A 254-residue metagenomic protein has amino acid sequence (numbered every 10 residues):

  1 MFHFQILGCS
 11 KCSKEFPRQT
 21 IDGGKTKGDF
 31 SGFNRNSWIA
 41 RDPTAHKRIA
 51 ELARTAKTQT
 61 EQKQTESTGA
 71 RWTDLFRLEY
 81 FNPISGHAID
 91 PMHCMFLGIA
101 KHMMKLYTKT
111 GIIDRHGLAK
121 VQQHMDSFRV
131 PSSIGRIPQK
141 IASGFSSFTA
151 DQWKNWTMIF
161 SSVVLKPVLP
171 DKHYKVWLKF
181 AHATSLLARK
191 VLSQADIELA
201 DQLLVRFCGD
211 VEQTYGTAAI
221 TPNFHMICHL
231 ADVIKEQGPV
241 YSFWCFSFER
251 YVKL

Functional and structural regions predicted by a protein language model:
M1-A150, L169: Domain-level detector for long, ordered catalytic/regulatory cores in large eukaryotic signaling and trafficking
M1-A45, Q139-L192, L199, T214-L254: Amphipathic alpha-helical/coiled-coil segments positioned at domain termini
H87-D90, C94, I112, H116 (+4 more regions): Alpha-helix boundary/N-cap detector
K120, H124-S127, I159, K179 (+3 more regions): Charged, amphipathic alpha-helical oligomerization/scaffolding segments
